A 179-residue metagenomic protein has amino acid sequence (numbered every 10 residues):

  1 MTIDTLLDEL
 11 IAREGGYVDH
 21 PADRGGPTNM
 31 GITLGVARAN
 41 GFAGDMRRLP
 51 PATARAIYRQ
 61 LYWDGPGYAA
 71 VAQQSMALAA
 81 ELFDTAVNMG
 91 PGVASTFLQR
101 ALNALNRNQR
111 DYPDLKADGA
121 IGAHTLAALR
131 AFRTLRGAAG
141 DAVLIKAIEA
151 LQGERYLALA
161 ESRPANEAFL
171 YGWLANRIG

Functional and structural regions predicted by a protein language model:
M1-G179: Cell-wall polysaccharide-cleaving catalytic domain and substrate-binding groove, primarily in peptidoglycan/chitin
